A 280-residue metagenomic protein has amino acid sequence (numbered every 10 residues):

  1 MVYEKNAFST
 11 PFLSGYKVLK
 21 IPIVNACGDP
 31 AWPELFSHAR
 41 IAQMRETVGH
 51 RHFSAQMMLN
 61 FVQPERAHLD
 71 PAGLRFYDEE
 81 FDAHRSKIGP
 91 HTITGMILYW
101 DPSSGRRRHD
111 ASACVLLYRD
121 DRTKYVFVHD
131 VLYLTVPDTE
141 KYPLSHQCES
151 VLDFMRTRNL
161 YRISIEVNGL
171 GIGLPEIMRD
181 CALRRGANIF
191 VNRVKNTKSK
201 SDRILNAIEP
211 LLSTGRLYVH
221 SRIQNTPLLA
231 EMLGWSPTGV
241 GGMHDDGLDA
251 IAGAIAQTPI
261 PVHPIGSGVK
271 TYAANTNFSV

Functional and structural regions predicted by a protein language model:
V2-A31, A39-Q43, N60, P64 (+3 more regions): Mg2+-dependent endonuclease catalytic cores in nucleic-acid-processing enzymes, primarily RNase H-like
C27-P102: ATPase catalytic-site recognition across NTP-hydrolyzing enzymes
P90-T92, G105-D110, H244: A short catalytic or substrate-binding loop motif that flags glycine-/basic-rich loops and adjacent residues that bind
P102-S104, G169: Short, glycine/acidic-enriched loop or turn micro-motifs at the edges of active sites
R108-D120: Acidic, metal-ligating active-site segments
A113, H146-S150, D249: Well-ordered alpha-helical segments embedded in enzymatic catalytic cores
R222, D245-D249: Conserved RecA-like P-loop NTPase helicase motor core
A254-V280: Acidic two-metal-ion nuclease catalytic site recognized across multiple nuclease folds, prominently DnaQ/RNase D-T
